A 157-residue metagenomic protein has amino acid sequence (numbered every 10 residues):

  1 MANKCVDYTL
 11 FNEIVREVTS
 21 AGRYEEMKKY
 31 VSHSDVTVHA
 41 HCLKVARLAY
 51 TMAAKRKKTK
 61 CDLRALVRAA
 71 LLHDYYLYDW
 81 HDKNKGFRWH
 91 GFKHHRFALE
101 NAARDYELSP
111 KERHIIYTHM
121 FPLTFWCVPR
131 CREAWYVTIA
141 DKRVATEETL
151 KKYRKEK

Functional and structural regions predicted by a protein language model:
M1-K157: Metal-dependent phosphohydrolase cores
